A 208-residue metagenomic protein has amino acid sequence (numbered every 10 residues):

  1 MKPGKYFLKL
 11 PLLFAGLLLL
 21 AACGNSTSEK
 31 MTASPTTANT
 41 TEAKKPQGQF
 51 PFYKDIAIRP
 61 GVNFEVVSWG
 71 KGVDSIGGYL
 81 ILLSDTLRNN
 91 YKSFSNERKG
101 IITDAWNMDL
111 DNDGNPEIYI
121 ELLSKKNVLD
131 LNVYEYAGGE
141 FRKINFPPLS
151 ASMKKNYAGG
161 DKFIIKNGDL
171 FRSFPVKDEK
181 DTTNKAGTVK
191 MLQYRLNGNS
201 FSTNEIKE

Functional and structural regions predicted by a protein language model:
G4, L8, G16-N63, M153-E208: Acidic, small-residue rich beta-repeat scaffolds with periodic aromatic anchors
A33-K45, G77-G100, I144-S152, K207-E208: Blade-edge motifs of beta-propeller repeat domains
P60-S68, D111-L122, N167-S173: Acidic/hydrophobic-patterned starts of short beta strands in beta-sheet-rich repeat architectures
W69-D74, L83-L87, L122-K126, G138 (+1 more regions): Short, flexible beta-strand-to-coil junctions
S75-L80, K126-Y134, K180-K190: Structural motif
Y79-N90, L129-F146, Q193-S200: Beta-propeller blade repeat segments, especially FG-GAP/WD-type strand-to-loop junctions in 6- to 7-bladed propeller
E97-L110: Blade-loop segments of beta-propeller domains
N107-G139: Mid-length scaffold segments of soluble, non-membrane domains
